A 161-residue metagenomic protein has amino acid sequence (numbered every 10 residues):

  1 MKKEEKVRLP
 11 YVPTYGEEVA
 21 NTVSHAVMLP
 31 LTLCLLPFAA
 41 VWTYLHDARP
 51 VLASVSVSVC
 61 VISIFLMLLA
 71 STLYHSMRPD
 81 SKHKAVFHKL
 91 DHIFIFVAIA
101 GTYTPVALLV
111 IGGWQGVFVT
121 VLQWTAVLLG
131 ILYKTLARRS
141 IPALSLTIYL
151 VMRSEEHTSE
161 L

Functional and structural regions predicted by a protein language model:
M1-S159: Multi-pass alpha-helical transmembrane bundles in non-GPCR membrane proteins that perform intramembrane catalysis
